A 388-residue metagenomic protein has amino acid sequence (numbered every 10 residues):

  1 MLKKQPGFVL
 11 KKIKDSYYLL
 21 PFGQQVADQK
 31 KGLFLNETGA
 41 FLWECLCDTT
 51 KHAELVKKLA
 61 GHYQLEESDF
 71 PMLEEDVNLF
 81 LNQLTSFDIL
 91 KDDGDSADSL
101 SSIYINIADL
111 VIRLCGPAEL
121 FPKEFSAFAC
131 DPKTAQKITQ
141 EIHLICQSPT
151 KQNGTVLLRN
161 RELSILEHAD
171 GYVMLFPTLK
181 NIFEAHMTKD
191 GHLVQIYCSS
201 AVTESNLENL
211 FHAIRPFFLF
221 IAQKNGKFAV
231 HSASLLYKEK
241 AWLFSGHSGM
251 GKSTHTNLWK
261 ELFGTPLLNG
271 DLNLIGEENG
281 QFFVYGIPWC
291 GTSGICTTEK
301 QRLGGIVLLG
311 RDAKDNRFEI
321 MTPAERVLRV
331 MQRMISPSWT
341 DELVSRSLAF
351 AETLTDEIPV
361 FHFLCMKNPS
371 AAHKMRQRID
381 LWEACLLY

Functional and structural regions predicted by a protein language model:
M1-E44: Acidic, low-complexity/disordered tracts enriched in E/D and polar residues
I13-P21, Q25-V26, N78-Y237, A241-W242 (+4 more regions): A noncatalytic interaction/capping subdomain that flanks phosphate/NTP-handling catalytic cores
K31-A108: Long, charge-rich, low-complexity alpha-helical segments
M250-K252: Conserved glycine(s) of the Walker
H255: Hydrophobic positions on the alpha1 helix immediately C-terminal to the Walker A/P-loop
